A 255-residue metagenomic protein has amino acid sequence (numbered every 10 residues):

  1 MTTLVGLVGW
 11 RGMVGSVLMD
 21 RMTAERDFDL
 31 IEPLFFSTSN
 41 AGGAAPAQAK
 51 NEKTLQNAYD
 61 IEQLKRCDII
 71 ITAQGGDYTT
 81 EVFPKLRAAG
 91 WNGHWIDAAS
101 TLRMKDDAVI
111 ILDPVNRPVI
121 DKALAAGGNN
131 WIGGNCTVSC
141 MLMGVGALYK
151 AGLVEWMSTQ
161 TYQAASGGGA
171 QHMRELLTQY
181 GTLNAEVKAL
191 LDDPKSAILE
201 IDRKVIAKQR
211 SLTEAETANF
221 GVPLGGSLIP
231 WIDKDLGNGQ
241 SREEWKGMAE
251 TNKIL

Functional and structural regions predicted by a protein language model:
M1-A218: N-terminal Rossmann-like NAD(P) cofactor-binding subdomain of oxidoreductases, focused on the glycine-rich
K208-L255: Oxyanion-binding "anion nests"
